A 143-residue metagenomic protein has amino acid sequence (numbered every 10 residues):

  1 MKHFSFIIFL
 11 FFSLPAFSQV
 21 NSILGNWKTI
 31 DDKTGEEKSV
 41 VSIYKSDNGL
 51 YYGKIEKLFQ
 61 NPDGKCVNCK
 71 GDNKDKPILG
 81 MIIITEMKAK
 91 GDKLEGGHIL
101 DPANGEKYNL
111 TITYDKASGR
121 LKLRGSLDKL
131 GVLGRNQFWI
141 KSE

Functional and structural regions predicted by a protein language model:
M1-S5: Positively charged n-region of N-terminal signal peptides that target proteins for export
S13-P15: N-terminal signal peptide c-region/cleavage motif recognized by signal peptidases
F17-N26: N-terminal helix-cap/turn-to-beta initiation motif at the start of protein domains
D31-K33, E37-Y108: Central antiparallel beta-sheet cores of small beta-barrel/beta-sandwich binding domains
L50, G119-R120: Generic structural signal for coil-to-beta-strand starts
C69-K76, K122-L130: Short aromatic-glycine motifs in intrinsically disordered, low-complexity regions
I99-S118, R124: Acidic, glycine-rich flexible loop segments
R120, L127-E143: Edge beta-strand at a domain terminus
